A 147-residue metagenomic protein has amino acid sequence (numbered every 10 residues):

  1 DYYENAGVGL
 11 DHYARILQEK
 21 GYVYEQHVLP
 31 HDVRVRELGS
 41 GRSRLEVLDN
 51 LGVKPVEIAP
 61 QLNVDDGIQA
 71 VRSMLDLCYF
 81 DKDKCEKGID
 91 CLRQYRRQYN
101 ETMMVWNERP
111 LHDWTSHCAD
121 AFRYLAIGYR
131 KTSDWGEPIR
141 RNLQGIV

Functional and structural regions predicted by a protein language model:
D1-P110, T132-G136, R141-V147: Mg2+-dependent endonuclease catalytic cores in nucleic-acid-processing enzymes, primarily RNase H-like
W114-S133: Acidic, Mg2+-coordinating catalytic module of metal-dependent nucleases/exonucleases that use a two-metal-ion mechanism
